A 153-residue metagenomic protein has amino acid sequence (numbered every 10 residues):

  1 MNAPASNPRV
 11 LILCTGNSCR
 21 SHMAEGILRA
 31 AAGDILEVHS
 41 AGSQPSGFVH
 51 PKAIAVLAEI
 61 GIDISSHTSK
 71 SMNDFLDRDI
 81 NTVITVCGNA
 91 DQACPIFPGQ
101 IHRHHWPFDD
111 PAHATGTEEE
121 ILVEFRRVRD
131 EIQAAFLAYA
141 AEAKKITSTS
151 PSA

Functional and structural regions predicted by a protein language model:
M1-N73: Conserved active-site segments centered on acidic
P4, D77, F97-Q100: Alpha-helix termination/capping residues and helix-transition junctions
P8, I80-N81: Short coil/turn segments at beta-strand junctions that form active-site/ligand-binding loops
S65-I80, N89-D91: S-adenosyl-L-methionine/SAH cofactor-binding core of RNA-modifying enzymes
T85-V86: Redox-cofactor binding/interface segments in oxidoreductases and associated redox assembly factors
D91-A153: Phosphate-binding/catalytic loops
